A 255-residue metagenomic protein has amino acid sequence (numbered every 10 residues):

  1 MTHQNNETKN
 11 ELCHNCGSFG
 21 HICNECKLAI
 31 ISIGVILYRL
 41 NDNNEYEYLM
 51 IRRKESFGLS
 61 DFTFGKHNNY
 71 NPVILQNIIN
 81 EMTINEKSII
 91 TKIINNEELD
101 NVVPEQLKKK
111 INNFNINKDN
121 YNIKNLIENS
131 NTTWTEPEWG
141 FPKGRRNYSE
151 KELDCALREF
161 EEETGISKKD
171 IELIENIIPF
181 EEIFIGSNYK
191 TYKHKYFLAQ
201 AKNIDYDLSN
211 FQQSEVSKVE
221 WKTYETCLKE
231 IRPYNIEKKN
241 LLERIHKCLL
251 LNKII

Functional and structural regions predicted by a protein language model:
N10-H21: Short Cys/His-rich zinc-binding micro-motifs
E11, I31-G34, Y46, W139 (+1 more regions): Residue-level detector of short, conserved catalytic/binding motifs and their immediate flanks
C23-K27: Cysteine-centered loop/knuckle micro-motif
L28-N129: Conserved N-terminal beta-strand and adjoining loop/helix that marks the start of the Nudix/MutT-like hydrolase domain
F57, I78, I93-I255: Unchanged
